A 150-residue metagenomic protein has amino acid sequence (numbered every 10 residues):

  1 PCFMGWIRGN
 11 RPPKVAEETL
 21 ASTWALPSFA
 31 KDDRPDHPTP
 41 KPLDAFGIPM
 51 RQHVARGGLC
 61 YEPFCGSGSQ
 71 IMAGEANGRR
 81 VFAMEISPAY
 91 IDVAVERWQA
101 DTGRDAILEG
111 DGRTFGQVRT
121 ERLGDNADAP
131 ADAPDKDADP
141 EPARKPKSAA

Functional and structural regions predicted by a protein language model:
P1-I91, A150: Core catalytic lobe of class I
D32-P35, T120, K145: Positively charged, low-complexity intrinsically disordered regions
P40, G78, E96, V118-E121 (+1 more regions): Short, intrinsically disordered low-complexity segments
A45, A83, D101, L123-N126 (+1 more regions): General helical structural elements
V95-D135: S-adenosyl-L-methionine
D135-A150: Long, low-complexity, intrinsically disordered segments
